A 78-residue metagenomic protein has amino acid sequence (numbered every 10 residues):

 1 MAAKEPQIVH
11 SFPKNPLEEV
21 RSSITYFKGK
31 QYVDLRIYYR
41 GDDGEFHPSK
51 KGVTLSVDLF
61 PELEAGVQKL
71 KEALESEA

Functional and structural regions predicted by a protein language model:
M1-N15: Negatively charged, low-complexity tracts enriched in Asp/Glu with abundant Ser/Thr
E5-P6, L17, K30, E64: Low-complexity, intrinsically disordered short peptide segments enriched in small/polar/basic residues
H10, R21-S22, L55: Intrinsically disordered, low-complexity segments enriched in Ser/Pro/Gly/Ala and basic residues
K14, Y26-G29, L55, E62: Generic structural "secondary-structure junction" signal
E19-K51: A short, structured beta-strand/loop element
F46-E62: Beta-strand-rich receptor-binding modules of extracellular spikes/adhesins
V57-A78: Mixed-charge, Lys/Arg-enriched low-complexity segments
